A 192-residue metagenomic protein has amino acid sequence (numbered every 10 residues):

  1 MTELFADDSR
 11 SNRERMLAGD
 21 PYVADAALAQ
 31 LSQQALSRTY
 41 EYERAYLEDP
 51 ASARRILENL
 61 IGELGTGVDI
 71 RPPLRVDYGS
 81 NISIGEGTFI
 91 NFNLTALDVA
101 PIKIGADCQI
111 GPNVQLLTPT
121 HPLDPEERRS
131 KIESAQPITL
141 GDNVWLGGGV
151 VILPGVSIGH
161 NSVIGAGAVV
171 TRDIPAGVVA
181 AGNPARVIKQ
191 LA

Functional and structural regions predicted by a protein language model:
M1-G67, A185-K189: Terminal amphipathic alpha-helical/low-complexity segments used for targeting or macromolecular assembly
E41-E43, R172-G177: Short arginine-rich
L47, L74-I84, F89-S157, N183-A192: Flexible, glycine/small-residue-enriched loop-and-beta-strand segment within the central core of proteins
W145, V163, V179-A181: Short-chain dehydrogenase/reductase
S157, T171-R172: Active-site/ligand-binding-proximal alpha/beta "capping" segment
G159-S162, P175-G177: Conserved catalytic segment of ABC-fold P-loop ATPases
